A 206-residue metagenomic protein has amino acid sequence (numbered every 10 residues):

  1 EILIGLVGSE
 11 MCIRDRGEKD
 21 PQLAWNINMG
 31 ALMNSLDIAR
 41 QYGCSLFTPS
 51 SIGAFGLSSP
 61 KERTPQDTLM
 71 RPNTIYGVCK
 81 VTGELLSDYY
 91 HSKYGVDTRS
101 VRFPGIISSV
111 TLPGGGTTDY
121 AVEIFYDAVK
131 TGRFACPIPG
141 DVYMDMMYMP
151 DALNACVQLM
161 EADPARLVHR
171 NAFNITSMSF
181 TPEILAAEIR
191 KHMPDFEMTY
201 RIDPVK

Functional and structural regions predicted by a protein language model:
E1-I13: Single conserved hydrophobic/aromatic residue that forms the stacking wall/gate of nucleotide- or nucleobase-binding
S9, L46-I52, V101-F103: SDR active-site strand-loop-helix element
D15-L23, L57-E62, L112-P113: Conserved catalytic-core motifs of eukaryotic protein kinase domains, centered on the activation segment
L23-W25, T68, N73-E84, G114-V122 (+1 more regions): Short-chain dehydrogenase/reductase
N26, G30-I75: Conserved Rossmann-fold NAD(P)-dependent oxidoreductase catalytic core, especially the SDR/UDP-sugar
M29-D37, L85, P150-L153, V157: Conserved active-site region of classical short-chain dehydrogenase/reductase
D88-Y143, M149-L153: NAD(P)-dependent short-chain dehydrogenase/reductase
P137-P139, D145-K206: C-terminal substrate-binding subdomain of Rossmann-fold SDR/epimerase-dehydratase oxidoreductases
